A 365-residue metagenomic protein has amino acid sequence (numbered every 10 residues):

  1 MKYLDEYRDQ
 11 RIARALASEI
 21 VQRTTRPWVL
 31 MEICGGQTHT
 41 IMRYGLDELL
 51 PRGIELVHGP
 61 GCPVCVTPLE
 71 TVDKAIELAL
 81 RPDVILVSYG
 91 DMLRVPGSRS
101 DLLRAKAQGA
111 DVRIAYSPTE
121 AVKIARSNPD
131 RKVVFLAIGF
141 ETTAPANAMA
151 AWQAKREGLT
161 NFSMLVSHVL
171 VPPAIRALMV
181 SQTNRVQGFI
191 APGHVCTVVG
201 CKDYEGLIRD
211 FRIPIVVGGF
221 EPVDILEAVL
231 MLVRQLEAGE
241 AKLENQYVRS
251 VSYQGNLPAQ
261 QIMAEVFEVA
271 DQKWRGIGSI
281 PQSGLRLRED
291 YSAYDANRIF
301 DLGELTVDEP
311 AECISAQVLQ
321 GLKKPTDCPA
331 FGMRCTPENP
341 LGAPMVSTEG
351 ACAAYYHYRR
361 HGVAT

Functional and structural regions predicted by a protein language model:
M1-D130, A144, A148, W152-E157 (+4 more regions): Metallocofactor- and cofactor-centric catalytic cores in central/energy metabolism, strongly enriched
P27-L30, N161-F162, A238-V248, W274 (+2 more regions): Flexible, glycine/charged-enriched surface loops at secondary-structure junctions
I85, K132-V134, G188: Structural motif
A115, L136, G218-G219: Active-site-adjacent beta-strand anchor residues
S127-R131, Q153-T160, S181-N184, I213 (+1 more regions): Secondary-structure boundary elements
L136, F140-D203: Phosphate/pyrophosphate-binding betaalpha-module
L165, T183-S252: A conserved active-site cap/scaffold subdomain adjacent to cofactor or substrate pockets
L226-Q317: Internal helical hairpin/lid segments
